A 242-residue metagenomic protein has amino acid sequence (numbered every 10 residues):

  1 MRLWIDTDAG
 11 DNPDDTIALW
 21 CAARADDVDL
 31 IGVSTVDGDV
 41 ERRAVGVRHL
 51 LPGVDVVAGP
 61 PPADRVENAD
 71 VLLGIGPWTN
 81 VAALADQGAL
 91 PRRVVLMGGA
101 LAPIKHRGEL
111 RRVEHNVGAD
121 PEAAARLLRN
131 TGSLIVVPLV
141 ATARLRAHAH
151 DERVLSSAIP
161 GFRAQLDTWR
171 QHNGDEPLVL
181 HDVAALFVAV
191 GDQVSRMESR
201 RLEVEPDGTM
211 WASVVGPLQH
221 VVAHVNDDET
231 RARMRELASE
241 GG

Functional and structural regions predicted by a protein language model:
M1-R2, I17-R24, D29-L30, G118-D120 (+1 more regions): Conformational coupling and interaction surfaces
M1-V45, G59-T142: Active-site histidine-anchored catalytic micro-motif
V40-V71, P206-G208, P217-E229, R233-S239: Metal-dependent C-N hydrolase catalytic cores
